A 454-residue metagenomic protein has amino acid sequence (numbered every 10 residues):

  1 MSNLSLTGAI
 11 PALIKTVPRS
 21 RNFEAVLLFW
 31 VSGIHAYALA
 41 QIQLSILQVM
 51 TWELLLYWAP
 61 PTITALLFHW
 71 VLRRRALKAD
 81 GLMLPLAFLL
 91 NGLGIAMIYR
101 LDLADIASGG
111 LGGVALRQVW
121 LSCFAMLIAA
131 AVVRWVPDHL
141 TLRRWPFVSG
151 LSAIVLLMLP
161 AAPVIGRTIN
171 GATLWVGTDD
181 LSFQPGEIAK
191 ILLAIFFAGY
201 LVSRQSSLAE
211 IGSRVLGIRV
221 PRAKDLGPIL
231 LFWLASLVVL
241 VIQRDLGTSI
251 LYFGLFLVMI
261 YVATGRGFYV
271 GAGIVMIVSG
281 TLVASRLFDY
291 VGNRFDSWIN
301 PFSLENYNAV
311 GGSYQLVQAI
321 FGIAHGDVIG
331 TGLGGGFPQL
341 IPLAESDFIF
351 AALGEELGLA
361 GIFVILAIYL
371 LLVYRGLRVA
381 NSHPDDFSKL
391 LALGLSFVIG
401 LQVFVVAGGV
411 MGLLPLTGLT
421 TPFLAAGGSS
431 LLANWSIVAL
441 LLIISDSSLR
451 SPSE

Functional and structural regions predicted by a protein language model:
G8-Q243, A407-P422, A426, S430-S436 (+1 more regions): Membrane-helix boundary/helix-loop-helix interface segments in multi-pass membrane proteins
L66-L67, L127, F196, L282 (+5 more regions): Transmembrane alpha-helix boundary/anchor motif
L86-A87, V148-A153, G271-S279, A392-F397: Central hydrophobic cores of alpha-helical transmembrane segments in multi-pass integral membrane proteins
F124, I365-L372: Transmembrane alpha-helices of multi-pass, membrane-embedded glycan-processing enzymes that use lipid-linked
G166-W175, D179-S182, Y269-I365, P384-S388: Hydrophobic, glycine- and aromatic-enriched re-entrant/interface helices and adjoining loop segments
L226-R286: Hydrophobic alpha-helical segments of polytopic membrane proteins
I250-Y269, F337-G361, L419-N434: Interfacial segments of multi-pass membrane proteins
L377-G418, L424: Loop-to-helix entry and N-terminal half of a specific, functionally important transmembrane alpha helix in multi-pass
